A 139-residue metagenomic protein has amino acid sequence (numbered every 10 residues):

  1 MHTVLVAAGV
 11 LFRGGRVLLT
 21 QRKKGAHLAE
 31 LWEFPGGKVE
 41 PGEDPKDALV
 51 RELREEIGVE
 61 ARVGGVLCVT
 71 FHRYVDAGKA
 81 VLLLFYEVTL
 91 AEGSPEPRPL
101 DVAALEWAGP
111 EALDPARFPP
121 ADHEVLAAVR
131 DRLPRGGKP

Functional and structural regions predicted by a protein language model:
M1-L18, K38: Conserved N-terminal beta-strand and adjoining loop/helix that marks the start of the Nudix/MutT-like hydrolase domain
L5-A7, G15, V81-L84, A103: Change "...and in nucleic-acid phosphodiester-cleaving endonucleases..." to "...and in nucleic-acid processing enzymes
L11-F12, L19, L90, W107: Conserved hydrophobic "DFG−1" position in protein kinase catalytic cores
H27-L31: A conserved beta-turn-beta hairpin within the catalytic core of GNAT-like acetyltransferases that forms part
F34-V66, G109: The catalytic Nudix box helix
T70-P95, E106, V129: Active-site-adjacent beta-strand/loop module that shapes the phosphate/pyrophosphate-binding cleft
E87, E96-V129: NUDIX/MutT-family hydrolases
R130-P139: Generic C-terminal helix-cap and adjacent flexible tail
